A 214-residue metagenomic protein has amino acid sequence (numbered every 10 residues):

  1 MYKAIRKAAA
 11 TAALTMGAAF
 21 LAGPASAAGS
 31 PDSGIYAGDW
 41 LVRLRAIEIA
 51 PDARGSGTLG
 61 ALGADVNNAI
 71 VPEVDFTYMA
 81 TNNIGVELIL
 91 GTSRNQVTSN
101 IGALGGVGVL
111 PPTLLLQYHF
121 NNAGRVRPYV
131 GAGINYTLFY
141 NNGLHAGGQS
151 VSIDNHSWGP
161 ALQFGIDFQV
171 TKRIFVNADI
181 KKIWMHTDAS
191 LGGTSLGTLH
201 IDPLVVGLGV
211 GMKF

Functional and structural regions predicted by a protein language model:
M1-Y36: Cleavable N-terminal export/targeting peptides
G23, G38, N82, N122-P128 (+1 more regions): Short coil turns and loop connectors of transmembrane beta-barrels in diderm outer membranes and organellar homologs
A25-F76, N141, G211-K213: Short glycine/proline- and aromatic-enriched beta-strand/turn motifs that initiate or cap beta-hairpins
A28, A46-A50, D75-A146, P203-F214: Gram-negative (and chloroplast) outer-membrane scaffold detector with strong preference for beta-barrel transmembrane
G38, N68-P72, G106-P112, V126 (+2 more regions): Residues that define the transmembrane beta-barrel architecture of outer-membrane proteins
R54-G60, Q96-L104, Y140-S150, D188-S195: Outer-membrane beta-barrel translocator domains and adjoining extracellular loop/strand segments of Gram-negative
N95, T171-F214: Predominantly the C-terminal beta-signal and adjacent terminal strand-loop region of outer-membrane beta-barrel
P111-L116, G131-Y136, N155-I166, I180-K182: Hydrophobic alpha-helical segments of small multi-pass membrane proteins
